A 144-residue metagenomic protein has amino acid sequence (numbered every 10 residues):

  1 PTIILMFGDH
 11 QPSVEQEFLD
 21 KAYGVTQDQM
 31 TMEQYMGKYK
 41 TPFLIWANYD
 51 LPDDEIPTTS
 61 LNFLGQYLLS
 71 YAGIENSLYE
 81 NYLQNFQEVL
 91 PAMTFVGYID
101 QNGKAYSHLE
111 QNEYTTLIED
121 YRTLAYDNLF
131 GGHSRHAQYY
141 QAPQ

Functional and structural regions predicted by a protein language model:
P1-Q144: Solvent-exposed soluble domains appended to multi-pass membrane proteins
